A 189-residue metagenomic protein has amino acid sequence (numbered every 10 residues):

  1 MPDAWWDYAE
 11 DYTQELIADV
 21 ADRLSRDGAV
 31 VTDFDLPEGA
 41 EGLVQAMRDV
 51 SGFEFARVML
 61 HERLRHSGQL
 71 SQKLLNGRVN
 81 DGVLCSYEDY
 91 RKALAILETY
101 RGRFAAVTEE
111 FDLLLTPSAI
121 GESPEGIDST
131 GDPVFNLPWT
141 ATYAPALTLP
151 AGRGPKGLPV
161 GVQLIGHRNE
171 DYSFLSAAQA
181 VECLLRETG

Functional and structural regions predicted by a protein language model:
M1-D7, Q14, A18-D27, R91 (+2 more regions): Structural helix-boundary/capping segments
M1-E10, F34-R48, Q72-L84: Flexible, acidic loop-helix segments that line cofactor/substrate-binding pockets
D11-Q14, L43-F53, P124-T130: Short glycine/threonine-rich loop-to-helix capping motif typified by GTGT followed within a few residues by an Asp-Pro
Y12-D35, L60-H66, Y90-F111: Acyltransferase
M47, K92, S118-P138: Short, surface-exposed loop/helix-turn segments at secondary-structure junctions that function as lids/hinges flanking
D49-R101, A105, P150-G161: Short helix-loop capping/hinge segments that flank enzyme active sites or metal/cofactor-binding pockets
R103-A105, T130-P150: Small-aliphatic-rich amphipathic alpha-helix that forms the alpha element of a beta-alpha
